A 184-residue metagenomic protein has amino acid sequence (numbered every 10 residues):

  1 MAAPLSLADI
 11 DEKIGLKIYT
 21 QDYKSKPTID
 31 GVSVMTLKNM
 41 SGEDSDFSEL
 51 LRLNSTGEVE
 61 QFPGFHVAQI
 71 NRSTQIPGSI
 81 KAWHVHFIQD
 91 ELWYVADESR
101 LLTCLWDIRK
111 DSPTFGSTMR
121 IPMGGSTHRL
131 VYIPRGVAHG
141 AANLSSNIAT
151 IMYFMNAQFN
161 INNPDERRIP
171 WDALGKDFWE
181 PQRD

Functional and structural regions predicted by a protein language model:
A2-S126, S146-D184: Non-catalytic, conserved peripheral segments adjacent to functional cores
M123-S146: Conserved metal-binding segment of the jelly-roll/cupin
